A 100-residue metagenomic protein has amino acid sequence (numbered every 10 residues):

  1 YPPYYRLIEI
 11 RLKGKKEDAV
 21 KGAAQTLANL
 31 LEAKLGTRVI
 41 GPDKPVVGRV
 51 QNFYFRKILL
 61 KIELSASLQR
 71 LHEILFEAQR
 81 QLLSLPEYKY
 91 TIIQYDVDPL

Functional and structural regions predicted by a protein language model:
Y1-L100: Accessory helical-bundle/CTD segments and flexible terminal tails appended to RecA-like ATPase motors
